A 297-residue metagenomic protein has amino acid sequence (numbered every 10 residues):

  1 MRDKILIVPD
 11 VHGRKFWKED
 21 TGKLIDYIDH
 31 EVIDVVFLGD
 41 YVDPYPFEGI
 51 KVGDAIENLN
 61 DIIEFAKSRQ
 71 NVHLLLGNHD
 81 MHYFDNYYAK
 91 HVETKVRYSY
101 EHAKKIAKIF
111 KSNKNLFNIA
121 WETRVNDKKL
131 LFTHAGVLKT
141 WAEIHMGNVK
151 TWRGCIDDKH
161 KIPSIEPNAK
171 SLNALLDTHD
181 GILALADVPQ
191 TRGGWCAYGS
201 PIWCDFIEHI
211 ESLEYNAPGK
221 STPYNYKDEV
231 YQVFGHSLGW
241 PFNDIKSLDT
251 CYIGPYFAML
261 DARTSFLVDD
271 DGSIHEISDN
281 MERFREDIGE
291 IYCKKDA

Functional and structural regions predicted by a protein language model:
M1-L6, E122-L131: Beta-strand-turn-beta hairpins that frame and shape the catalytic cleft of phosphate-ester-processing enzymes
M1-R2, I28-E31, K67-S68, N126 (+1 more regions): Flexible, charged surface loops at secondary-structure boundaries
I7-P9, V35-D40, H73-N78, F132-T133 (+3 more regions): Active-site neighborhood of phospho(di)ester-bond hydrolases with catalytic His/Asp-centered motifs
V8, F16-H102: Core catalytic region of metal-dependent phosphoesterases/phosphodiesterases, especially metallo-beta-lactamase-like
G13-F16, D43-Y45, H79-N86, L138-T140 (+3 more regions): Active-site environment of divalent metal-dependent phosphoester hydrolases
K95-K104, N126-Y224: Active-site-proximal loop/helix segment associated with metal-binding centers of metalloenzymes
K114-T123: Conserved N-terminal structural segment that caps and organizes enzyme catalytic cores in eukaryotes
G147, L213-K294: Conserved beta-sheet core of the metallophosphoesterase superfamily
